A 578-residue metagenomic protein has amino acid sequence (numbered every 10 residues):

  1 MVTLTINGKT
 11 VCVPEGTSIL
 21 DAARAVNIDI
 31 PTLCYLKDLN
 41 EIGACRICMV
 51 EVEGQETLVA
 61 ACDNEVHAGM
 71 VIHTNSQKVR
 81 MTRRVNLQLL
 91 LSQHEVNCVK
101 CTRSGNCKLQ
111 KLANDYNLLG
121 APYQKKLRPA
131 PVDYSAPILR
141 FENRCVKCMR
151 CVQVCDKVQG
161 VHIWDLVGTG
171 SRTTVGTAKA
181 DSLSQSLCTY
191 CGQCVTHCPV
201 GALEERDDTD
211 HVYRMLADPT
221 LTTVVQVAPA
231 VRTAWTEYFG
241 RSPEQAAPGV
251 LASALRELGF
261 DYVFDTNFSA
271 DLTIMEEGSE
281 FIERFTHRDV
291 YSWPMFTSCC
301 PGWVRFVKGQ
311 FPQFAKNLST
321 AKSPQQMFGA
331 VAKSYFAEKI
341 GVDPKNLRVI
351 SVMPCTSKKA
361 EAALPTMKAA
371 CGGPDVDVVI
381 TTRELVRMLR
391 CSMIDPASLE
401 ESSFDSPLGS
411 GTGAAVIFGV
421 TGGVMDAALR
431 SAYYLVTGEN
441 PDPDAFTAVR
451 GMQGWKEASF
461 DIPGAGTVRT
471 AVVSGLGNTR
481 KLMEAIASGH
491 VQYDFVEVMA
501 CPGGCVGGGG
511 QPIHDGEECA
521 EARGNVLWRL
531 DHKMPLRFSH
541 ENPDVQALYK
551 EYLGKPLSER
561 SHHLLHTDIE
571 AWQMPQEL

Functional and structural regions predicted by a protein language model:
M1-L4: Short structural boundary motif marking the start of a folded domain
I6-K9, E53-G54: Short strand-turn-strand beta-turns centered on an Asx-Gly dipeptide
K9-E15: A short N-terminal beta-strand-loop micro-motif at the entrance of redox/enzyme domains
V11, D133, N143, S186 (+3 more regions): Residues that cap or flank secondary-structure elements
P14, A136, V146, T189 (+2 more regions): Residue-level recognition of alpha-helix initiation/capping sites
E15-N75, V79, L91, E205-L578: Iron-sulfur-associated redox domains of electron-transfer enzymes in respiratory and anaerobic energy metabolism
R46-Y190, T196, L203-D218, T222: Fe-S ferredoxin-like electron-transfer domains and their immediately adjacent linker/connector regions across
Q159, C198, F336-I340: Structural motif corresponding to the C-terminal cap of alpha-helices
